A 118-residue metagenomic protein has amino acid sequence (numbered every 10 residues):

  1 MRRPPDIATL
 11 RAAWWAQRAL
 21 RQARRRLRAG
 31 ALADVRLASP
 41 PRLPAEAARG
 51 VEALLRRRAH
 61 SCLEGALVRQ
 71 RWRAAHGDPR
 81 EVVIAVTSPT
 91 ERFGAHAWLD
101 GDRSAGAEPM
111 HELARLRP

Functional and structural regions predicted by a protein language model:
M1-H60, R71: Alpha-helical membrane-targeting segments
C62, A66: Basic/aromatic recognition patch in beta-strand/loop cores that engages polyanionic ligands
L67-P118: Hydrophobic/aromatic-rich core segments of domains that either
